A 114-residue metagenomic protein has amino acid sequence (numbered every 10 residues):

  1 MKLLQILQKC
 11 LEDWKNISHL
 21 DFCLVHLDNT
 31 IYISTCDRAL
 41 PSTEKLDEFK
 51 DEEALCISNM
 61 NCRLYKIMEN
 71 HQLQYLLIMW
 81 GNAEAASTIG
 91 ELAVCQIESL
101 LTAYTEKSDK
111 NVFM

Functional and structural regions predicted by a protein language model:
M1-N59: Structured interaction and signal-relay segments at domain junctions
M1-W14, W80-M114: Juxtadomain coupling helices with adjacent low-complexity linkers
L24, Y32, I67, L77 (+2 more regions): Generic hydrophobic secondary-structure signal
T30, H71-L73, A83: Residues that cap or initiate secondary-structure elements
C36, L46-D47, E52-E53, Q74-Y75 (+2 more regions): Generic hydrophobic/packing signal
D51-R63, I97-T105: Short, solvent-exposed cationic patches
C56-M68, Q72-I78: A short beta-strand signature within small-molecule sensing/ligand-binding domains used in signal transduction
